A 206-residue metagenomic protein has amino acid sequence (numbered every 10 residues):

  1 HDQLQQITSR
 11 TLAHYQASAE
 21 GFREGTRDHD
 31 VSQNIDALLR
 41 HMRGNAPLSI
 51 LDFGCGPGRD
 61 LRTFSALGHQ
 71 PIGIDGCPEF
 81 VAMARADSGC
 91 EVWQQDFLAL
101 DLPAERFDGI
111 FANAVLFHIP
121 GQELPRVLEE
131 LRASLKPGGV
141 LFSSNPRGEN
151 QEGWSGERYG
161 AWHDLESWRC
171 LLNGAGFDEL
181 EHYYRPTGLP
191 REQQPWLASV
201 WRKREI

Functional and structural regions predicted by a protein language model:
H1-N45: Conserved class I S-adenosyl-L-methionine
A46-G56: Conserved class I S-adenosyl-L-methionine
P57-A99: Class I SAM-dependent methyltransferase SAM/SAH-binding core
L98, L102-I110: A short acidic, Gly/Pro-enriched loop at the edge of an enzyme's catalytic core that lines a small-molecule cofactor
P125-P137: A short glycine-rich, Lys/Arg-flanked "PGG" loop and its adjoining helix->strand segment in the class I
G138-N145: Conserved beta-strand signature within the Rossmann-like core of class I S-adenosyl-L-methionine
Q151-S167: Acceptor-substrate binding/catalytic loop of class I
G188-I206: Core SAM-dependent methyltransferase catalytic element
